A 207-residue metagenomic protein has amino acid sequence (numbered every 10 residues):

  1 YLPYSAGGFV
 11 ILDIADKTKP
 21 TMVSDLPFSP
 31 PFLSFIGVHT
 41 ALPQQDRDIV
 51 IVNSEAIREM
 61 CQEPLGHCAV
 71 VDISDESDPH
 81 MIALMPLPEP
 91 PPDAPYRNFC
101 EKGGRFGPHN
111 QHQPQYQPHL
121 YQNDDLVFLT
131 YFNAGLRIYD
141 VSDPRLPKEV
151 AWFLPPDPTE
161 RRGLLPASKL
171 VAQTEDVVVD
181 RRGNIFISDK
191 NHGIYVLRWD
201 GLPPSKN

Functional and structural regions predicted by a protein language model:
Y1-N207: Feature marking well-ordered beta-strand scaffolds used for ligand recognition
